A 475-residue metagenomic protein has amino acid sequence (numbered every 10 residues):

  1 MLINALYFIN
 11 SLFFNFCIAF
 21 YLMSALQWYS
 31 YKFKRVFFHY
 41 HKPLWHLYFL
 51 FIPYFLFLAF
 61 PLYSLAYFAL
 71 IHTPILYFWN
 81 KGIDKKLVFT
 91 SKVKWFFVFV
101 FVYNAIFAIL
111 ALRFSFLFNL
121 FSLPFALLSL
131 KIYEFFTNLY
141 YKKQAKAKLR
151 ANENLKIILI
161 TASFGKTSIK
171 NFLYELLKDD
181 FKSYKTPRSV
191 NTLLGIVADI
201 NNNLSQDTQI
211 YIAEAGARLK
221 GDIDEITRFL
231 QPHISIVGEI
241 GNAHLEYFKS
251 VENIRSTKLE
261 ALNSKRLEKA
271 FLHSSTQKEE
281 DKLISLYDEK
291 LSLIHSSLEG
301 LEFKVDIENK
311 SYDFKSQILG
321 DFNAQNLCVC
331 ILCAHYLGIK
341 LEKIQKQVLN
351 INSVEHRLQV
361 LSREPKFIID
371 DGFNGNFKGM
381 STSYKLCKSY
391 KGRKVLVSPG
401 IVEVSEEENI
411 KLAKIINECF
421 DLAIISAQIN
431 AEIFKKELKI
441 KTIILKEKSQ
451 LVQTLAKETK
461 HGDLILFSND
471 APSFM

Functional and structural regions predicted by a protein language model:
M1-E134, R266, H335-L341, L349-I368 (+1 more regions): ATP-dependent carboxylate-amine ligase
L47-A66, N104-A108, I196-A198, N203 (+4 more regions): Extended acidic/charged loop-beta regions that coordinate divalent cations and stabilize anionic phosphate/carboxylate
F125-E153: Transmembrane-cytosolic junction motif
K142-N191: Walker A (P-loop) phosphate-binding motif
L173, L177, I196-I200, L327-L337 (+2 more regions): Buried hydrophobic packing segments
D180-A213, S235, C387-V397: Mobile, glycine- and charge-enriched loop segments and immediately flanking short secondary-structure elements within
D207, V237-I368, Y390-R393, I410-L422 (+1 more regions): Acidic, Mg2+-coordinating active-site environments of NTP-dependent enzymes
Q209-I223, I368-N374: Switch II (G3) loop of P-loop NTPases
